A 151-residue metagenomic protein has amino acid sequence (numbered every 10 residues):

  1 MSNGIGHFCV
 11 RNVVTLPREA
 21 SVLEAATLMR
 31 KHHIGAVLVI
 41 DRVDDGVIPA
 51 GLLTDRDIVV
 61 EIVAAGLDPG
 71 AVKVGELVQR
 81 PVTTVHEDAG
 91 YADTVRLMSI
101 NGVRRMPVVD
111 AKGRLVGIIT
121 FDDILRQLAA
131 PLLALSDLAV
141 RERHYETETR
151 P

Functional and structural regions predicted by a protein language model:
M1-R11, A50-T84, G90-S99, T120-P151: Tandem CBS (Bateman) regulatory domains
C9-V14, D45: Short N-terminal leader segment in a subset of presequences, especially plant chloroplast and some mitochondrial
T15-I34, V39-D41, V85-G102, V109 (+1 more regions): The conserved cystathionine-beta-synthase
M29-H32, V37-D57, M98, M106-D122: A glycine-centered beta-loop-beta connector
